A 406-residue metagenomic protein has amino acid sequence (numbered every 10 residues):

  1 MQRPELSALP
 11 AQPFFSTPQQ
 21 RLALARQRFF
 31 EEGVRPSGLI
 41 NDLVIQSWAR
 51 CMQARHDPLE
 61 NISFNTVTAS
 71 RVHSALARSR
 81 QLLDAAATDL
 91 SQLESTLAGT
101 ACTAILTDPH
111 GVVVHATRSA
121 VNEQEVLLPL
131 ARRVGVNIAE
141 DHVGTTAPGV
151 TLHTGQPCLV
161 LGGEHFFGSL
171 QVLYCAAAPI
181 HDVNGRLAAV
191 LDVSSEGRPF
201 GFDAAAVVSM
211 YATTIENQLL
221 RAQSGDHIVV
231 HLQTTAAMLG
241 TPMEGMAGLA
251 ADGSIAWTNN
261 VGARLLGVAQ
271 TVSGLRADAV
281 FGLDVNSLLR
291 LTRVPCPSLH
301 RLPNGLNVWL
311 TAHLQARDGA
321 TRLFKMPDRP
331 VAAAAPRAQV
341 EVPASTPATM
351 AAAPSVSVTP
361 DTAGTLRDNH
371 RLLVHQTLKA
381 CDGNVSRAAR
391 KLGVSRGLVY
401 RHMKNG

Functional and structural regions predicted by a protein language model:
Q2-N41, Q53-N61, R71-S79, L83-L97 (+7 more regions): Juxtadomain coupling helices with adjacent low-complexity linkers
S70-G99, D108-G163: Regulatory sensory and allosteric helical modules in signal-transduction proteins and certain transcription factors
G99-A101, L170-C175, G240-M243, A251-D252: Short, small/polar residue-rich loop motifs at catalytic or cofactor-binding pockets
V113-A147, V207-S209, T241-P303: PAS-family sensory domains
A116, A189-V190, W309: Short glycine-/small-residue motifs
G163-E164, V172-A177, L283-V358: PAS-family sensory/regulatory modules and their coupling/dimerization elements
G163-G197: Extended hydrophobic
P360-G406: Bacterial C-terminal helix-turn-helix
